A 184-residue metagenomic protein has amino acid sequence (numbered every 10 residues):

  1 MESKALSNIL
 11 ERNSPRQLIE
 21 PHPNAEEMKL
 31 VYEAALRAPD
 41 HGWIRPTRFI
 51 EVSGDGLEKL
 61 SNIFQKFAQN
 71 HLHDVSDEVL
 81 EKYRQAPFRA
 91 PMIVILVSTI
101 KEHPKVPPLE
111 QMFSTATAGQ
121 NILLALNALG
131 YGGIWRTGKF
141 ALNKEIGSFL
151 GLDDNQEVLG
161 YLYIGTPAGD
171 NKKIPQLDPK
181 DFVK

Functional and structural regions predicted by a protein language model:
M1-R89: N-terminal amphipathic, basic helical "cap/leader" segment at the start of enzyme domains
A5-N8, V158-K184: C-terminal helix-cap and adjacent tail motif
A35, V94, I100-S148: Small-aliphatic-rich amphipathic alpha-helix that forms the alpha element of a beta-alpha
D55-K59, Q65-K66, I100-E102, K144 (+1 more regions): Short, charged/polar surface micro-motifs in flexible loops or helix N-caps
Q69, F88-K101: Acidic-glycine-rich active-site phosphate/pyrophosphate-binding loop
P91-I93, G132, E157-L159: Structural motif
I146-E157: Short, electropositive alpha-helical surface patch
